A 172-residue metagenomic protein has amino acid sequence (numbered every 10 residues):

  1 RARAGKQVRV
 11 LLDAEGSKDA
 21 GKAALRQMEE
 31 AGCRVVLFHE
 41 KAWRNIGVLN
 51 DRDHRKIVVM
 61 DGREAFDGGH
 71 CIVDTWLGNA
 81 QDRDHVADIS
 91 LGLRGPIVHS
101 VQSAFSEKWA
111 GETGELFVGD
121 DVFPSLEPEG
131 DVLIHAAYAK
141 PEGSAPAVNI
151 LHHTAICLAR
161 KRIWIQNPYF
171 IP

Functional and structural regions predicted by a protein language model:
R1-P172: Charged, low-complexity intrinsically disordered terminal segments
